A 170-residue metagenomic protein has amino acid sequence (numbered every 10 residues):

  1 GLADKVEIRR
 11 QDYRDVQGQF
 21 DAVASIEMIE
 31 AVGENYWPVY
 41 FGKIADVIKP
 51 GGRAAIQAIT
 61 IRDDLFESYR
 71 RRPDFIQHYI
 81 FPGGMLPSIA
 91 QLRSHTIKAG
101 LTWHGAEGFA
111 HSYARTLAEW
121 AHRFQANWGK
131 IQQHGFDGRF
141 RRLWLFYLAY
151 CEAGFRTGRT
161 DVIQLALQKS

Functional and structural regions predicted by a protein language model:
G1-Y13: Conserved SAM-binding strand-loop segment of SAM-dependent methyltransferases
L2, G18, L167: ATP-dependent adenylate-handling active sites, centered on carboxylate activation for C-N bond formation
A3-K5, G51, G100-W103: A generic structural signal for alpha->beta connector loops
R14-I26: A short acidic, Gly/Pro-enriched loop at the edge of an enzyme's catalytic core that lines a small-molecule cofactor
A31-V32: A short His-aromatic
P38-R53: A short glycine-rich, Lys/Arg-flanked "PGG" loop and its adjoining helix->strand segment in the class I
Q57: Alpha/beta-hydrolase-fold catalytic nucleophile elbow
T60-S170: Substrate-binding/catalytic lobe of Class I Rossmann-like enzymes that use SAM or dcSAM, i.e., the mid-to-C-terminal
